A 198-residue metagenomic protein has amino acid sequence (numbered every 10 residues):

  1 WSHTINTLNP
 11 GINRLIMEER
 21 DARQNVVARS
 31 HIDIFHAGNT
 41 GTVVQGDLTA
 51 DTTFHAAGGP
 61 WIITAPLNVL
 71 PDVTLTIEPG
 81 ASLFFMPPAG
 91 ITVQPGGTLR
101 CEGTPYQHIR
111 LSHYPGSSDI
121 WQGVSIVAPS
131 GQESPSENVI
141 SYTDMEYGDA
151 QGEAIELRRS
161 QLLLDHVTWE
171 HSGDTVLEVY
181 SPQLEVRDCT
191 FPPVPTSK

Functional and structural regions predicted by a protein language model:
S2-K198: Beta-strand/loop edge motif enriched in small/polar residues
